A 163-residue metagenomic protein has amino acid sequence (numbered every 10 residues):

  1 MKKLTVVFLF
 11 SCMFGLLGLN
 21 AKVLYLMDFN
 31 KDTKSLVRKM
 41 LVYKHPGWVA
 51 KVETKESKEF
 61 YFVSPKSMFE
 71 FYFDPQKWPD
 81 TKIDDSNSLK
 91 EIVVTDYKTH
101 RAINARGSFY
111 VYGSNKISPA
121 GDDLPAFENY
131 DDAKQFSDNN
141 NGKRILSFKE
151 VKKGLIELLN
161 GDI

Functional and structural regions predicted by a protein language model:
M1-L4: Positively charged n-region of N-terminal signal peptides that target proteins for export
V7-L16: Bacterial N-terminal signal peptides
L19-Y61, P65-I163: Intrinsically disordered, low-complexity linkers and terminal regions that flank or interleave Cys/His-based
